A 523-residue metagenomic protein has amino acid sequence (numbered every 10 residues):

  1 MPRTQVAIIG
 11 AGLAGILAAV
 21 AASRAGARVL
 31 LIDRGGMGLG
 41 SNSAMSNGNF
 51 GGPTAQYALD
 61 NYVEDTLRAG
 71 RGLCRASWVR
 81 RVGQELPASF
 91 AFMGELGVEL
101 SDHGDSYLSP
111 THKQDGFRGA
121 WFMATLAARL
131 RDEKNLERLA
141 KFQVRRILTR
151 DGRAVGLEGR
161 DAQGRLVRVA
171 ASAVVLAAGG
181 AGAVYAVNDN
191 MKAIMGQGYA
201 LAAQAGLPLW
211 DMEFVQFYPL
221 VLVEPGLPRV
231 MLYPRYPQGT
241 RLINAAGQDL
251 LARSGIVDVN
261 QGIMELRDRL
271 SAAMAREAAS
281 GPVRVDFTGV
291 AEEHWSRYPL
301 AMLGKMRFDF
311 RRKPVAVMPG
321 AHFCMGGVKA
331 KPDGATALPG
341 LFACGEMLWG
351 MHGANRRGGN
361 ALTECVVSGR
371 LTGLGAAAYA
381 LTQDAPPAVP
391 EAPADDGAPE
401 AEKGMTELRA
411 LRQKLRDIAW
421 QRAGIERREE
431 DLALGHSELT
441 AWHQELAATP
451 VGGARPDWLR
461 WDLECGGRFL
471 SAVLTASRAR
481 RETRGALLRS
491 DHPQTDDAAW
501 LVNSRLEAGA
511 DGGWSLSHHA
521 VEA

Functional and structural regions predicted by a protein language model:
M1-R3, A21, A25, G36-G38 (+9 more regions): Glycine- and aromatic-enriched mobile tails/lids
V6-L31: N-terminal Rossmann-like FAD-binding beta1-loop-alpha1 element of flavoenzymes
G12-L13, G36, A181-G182: Residue-level detector of alpha-helix initiation sites
G35-E64, L232: Conserved N-terminal glycine-rich FAD pyrophosphate-binding loop of Rossmann-like flavoproteins
L39, S89-L166, A170-A173, A177-A178 (+5 more regions): Conserved redox-cofactor binding core of oxidoreductases
R146-R168, D309-M351: FAD-site-proximal beta/loop scaffold in flavoenzymes
A173-R229, N355, N360-G375: Glycine-rich loop(s) and the adjacent beta-strand/alpha-helix scaffold that form part
L201, L207-V315, G375, Y379-T382: An anion/pyrophosphate-binding glycine-rich loop and adjacent beta-alpha core in soluble alpha-beta enzymes
